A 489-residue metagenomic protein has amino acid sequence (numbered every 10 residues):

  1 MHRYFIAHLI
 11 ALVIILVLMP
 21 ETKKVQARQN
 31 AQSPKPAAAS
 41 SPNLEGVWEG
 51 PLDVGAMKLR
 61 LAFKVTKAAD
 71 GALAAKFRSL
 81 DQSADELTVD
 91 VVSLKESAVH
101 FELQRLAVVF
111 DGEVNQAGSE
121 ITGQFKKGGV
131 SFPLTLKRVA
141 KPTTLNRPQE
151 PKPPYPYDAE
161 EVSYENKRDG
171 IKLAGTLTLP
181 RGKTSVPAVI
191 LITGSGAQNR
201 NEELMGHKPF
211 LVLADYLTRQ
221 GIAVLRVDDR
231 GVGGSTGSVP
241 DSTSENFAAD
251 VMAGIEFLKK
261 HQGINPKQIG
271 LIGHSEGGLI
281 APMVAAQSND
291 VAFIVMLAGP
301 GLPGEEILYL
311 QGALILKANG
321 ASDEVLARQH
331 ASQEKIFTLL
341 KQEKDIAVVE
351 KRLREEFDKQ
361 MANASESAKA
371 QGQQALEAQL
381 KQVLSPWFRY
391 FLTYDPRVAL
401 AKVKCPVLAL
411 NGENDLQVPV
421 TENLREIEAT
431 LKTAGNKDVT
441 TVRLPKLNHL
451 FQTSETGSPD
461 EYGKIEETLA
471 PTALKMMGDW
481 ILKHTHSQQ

Functional and structural regions predicted by a protein language model:
P34-G128, Q149, P156, V162 (+1 more regions): Central antiparallel beta-sheet cores of small beta-barrel/beta-sandwich binding domains
D53, P142-T184: N-terminal cap/lid segment of alpha/beta-hydrolase-fold proteins
T184-V186, S195-L225, G304, L416-Q417: Short substrate-entry loop that stabilizes the transition state in hydrolases
P209, D241-Q262: Alpha/beta-hydrolase active-site loop
A253-D323: Primarily recognizes the serine-hydrolase "nucleophile elbow" in alpha/beta-hydrolase and SGNH/GDSL folds
V295-K402: Accessory cap/linker subdomain of secreted extracellular hydrolases
V403, A409-N411: Short beta-strand/loop motif that positions the catalytic acidic residue of the alpha/beta-hydrolase fold
L416-L424: Conserved alpha/beta-hydrolase "acid-adjacent" motif
